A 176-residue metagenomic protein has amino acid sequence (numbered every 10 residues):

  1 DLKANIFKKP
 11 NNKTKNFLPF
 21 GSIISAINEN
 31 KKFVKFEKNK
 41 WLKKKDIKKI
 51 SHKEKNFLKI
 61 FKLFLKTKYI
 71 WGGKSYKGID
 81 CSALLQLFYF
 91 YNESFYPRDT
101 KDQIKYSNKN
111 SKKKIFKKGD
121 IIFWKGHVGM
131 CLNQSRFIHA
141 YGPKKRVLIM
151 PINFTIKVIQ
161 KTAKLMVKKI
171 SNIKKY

Functional and structural regions predicted by a protein language model:
D1-I6, L87-I104: Short, basic/aromatic beta-hairpin or loop at an interaction surface
D1-N28: Beta-loop motif signature
G21, F33-E37, F137: SH3/SH3-like beta-barrel fold
E37-I50, I149: A short macromolecule-binding patch
W41, K49-K68, Y91-N92: A short mid-domain helix/strand-loop element embedded in enzyme catalytic domains that forms or borders the active-site
F61, G73-N92: Active-site nucleophilic cysteine motif
S94-F154: ...with weaker cross-activation on analogous glycine-rich loops/strands in unrelated enzymes
I159-Y176: Low-complexity, Gly/Ser/Thr/Pro-rich intrinsically disordered linker/tail segments
